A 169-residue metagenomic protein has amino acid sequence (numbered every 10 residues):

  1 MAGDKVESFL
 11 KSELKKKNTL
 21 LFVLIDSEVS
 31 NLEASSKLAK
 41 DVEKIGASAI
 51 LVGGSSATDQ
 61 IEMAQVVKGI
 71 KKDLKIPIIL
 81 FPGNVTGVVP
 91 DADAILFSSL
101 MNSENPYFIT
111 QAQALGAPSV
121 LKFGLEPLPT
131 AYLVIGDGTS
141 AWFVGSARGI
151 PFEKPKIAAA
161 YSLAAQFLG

Functional and structural regions predicted by a protein language model:
M1-S12, N31-A39: Short N-terminal or domain-adjacent regulatory/targeting segments
K16, L20, S27-G169: Alpha/beta enzyme core
